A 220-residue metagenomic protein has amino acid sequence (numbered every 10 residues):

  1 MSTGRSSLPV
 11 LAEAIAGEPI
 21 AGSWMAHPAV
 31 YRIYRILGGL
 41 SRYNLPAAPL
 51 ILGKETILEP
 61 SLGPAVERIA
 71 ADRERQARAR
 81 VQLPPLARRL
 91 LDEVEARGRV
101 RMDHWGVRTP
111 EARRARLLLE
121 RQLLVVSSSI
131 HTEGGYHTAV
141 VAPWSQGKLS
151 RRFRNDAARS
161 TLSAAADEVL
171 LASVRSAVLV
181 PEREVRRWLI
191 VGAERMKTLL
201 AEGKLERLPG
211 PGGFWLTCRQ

Functional and structural regions predicted by a protein language model:
M1-Q220: Long, low-complexity intrinsically disordered regions
